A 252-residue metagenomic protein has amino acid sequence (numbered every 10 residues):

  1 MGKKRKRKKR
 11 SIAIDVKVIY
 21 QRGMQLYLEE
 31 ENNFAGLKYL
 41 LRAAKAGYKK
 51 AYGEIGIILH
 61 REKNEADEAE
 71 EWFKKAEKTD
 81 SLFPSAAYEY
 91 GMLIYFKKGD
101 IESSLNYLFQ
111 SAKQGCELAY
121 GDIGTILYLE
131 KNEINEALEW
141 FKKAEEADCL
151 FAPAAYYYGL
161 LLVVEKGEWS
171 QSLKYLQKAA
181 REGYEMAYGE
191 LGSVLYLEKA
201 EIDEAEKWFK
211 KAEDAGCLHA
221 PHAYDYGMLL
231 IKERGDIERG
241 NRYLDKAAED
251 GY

Functional and structural regions predicted by a protein language model:
I14, A46-K49, T79-F83, Q114-E117 (+4 more regions): Short helix-capping/linker turns of helical repeat alpha-solenoids
I14-R42, A46, I57-H60: Alpha-helical segment of the N-proximal tetratricopeptide repeat
V18, A51-Y52, A86, A119-Y120 (+3 more regions): TPR alpha-solenoid repeat register
M24-Q25, I57-I58, M92-L93, T125-I126 (+3 more regions): Residue-level recognition of tetratricopeptide repeat
